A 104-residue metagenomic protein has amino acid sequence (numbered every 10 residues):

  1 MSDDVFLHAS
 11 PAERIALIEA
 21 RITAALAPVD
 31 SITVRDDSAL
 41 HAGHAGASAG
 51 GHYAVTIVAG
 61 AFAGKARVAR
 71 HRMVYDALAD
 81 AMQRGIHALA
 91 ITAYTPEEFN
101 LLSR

Functional and structural regions predicted by a protein language model:
S2-R104: N-terminal, polar/charged subdomain of small-to-medium soluble alpha/beta proteins
